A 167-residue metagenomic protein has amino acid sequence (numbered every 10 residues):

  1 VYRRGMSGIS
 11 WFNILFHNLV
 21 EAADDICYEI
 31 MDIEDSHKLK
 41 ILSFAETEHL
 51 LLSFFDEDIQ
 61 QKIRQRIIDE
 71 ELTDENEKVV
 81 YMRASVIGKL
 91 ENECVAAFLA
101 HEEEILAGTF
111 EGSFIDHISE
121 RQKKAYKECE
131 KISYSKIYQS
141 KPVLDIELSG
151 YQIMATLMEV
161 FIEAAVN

Functional and structural regions predicted by a protein language model:
V1-N167: Histidine-centered, transition-metal-coordinating active-site segments
